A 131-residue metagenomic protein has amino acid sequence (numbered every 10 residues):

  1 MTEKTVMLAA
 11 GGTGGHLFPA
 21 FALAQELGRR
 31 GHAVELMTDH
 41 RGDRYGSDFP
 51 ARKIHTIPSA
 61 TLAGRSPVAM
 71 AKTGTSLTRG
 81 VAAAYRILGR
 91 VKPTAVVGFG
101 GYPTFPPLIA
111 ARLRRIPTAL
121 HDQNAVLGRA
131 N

Functional and structural regions predicted by a protein language model:
T2, A33, R41, R52 (+1 more regions): Active-site-proximal region of nucleotide-activated glycan assembly enzymes, centered on histidine/acidic-rich loops
E3-G11, G28-S76: Conserved nucleotide-sugar phosphate-binding/catalytic loop shared by glycosyltransferases and other
M7, E35, V96-V97, A119: Structural detector of well-ordered beta-strand residues that form the stable sheet scaffold of enzyme domains
L8-H16, L120: Short, glycine-rich nucleotide/cofactor-binding loops
H16-R30: Short amphipathic alpha-helix
R41-Y45, A95-R114: An aromatic- and histidine-rich active-site surface loop
T56-A60, F99, L120-N124: Short beta->alpha connector loops at strand-helix junctions that form conserved, small/polar/Pro-enriched
A63-A95, F105, L113: An amphipathic, basic-hydrophobic alpha-helix
